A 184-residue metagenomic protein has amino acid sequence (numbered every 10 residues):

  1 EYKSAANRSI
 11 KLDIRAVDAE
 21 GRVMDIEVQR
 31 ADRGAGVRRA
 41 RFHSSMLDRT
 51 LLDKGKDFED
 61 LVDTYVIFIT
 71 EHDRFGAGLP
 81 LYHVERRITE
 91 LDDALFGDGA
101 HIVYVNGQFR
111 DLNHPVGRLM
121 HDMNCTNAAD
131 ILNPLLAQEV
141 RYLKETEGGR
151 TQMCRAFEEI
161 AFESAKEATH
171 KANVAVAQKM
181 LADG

Functional and structural regions predicted by a protein language model:
E1-H101, D111-N113, E163: Accessory alpha/beta interaction modules
M24-Q29, P115-G184: Short, charged alpha-helical interaction segments and adjacent helix-coil junctions
N106-Q108: Extended serine/threonine-enriched, polar tracts that run as long, contiguous segments within proteins
